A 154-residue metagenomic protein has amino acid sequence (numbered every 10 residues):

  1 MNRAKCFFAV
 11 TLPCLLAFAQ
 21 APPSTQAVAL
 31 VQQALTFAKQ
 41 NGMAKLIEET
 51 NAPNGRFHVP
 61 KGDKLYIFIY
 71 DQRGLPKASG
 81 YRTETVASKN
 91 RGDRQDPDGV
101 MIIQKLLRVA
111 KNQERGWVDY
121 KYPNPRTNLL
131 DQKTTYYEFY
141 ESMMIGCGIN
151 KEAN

Functional and structural regions predicted by a protein language model:
M1-F8: Bacterial N-terminal signal peptides that target proteins for export
F8-F18: Hydrophobic alpha-helical targeting segments used for export or membrane insertion
L16-N154: N-terminal membrane-sensor/transducer module of prokaryotic signaling receptors
